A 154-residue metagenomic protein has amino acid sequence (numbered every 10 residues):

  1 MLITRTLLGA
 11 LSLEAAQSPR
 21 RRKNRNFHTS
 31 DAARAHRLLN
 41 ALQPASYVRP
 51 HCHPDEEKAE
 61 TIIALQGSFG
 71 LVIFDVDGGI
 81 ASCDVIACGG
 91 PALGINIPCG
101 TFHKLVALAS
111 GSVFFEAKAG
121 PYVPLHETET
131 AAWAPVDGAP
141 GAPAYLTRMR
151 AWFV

Functional and structural regions predicted by a protein language model:
M1-H36, S82-C88, A144-F153: A short, N-terminal "cap"/entry segment at the start of jelly-roll beta-barrel domains of the cupin/DSBH fold
R21-R22, L39-K58: Conserved short histidine dyad/triad with adjacent acidic residue
N26-S30, R49-P54, T61, L105-A107: Short histidine-centered beta-strand/loop micro-motifs that create catalytic or ligand/metal-coordination sites
P50-H51, L71-I73, I95-I97, H103-L108 (+1 more regions): Short beta-strand His + acidic residue motifs that chelate non-heme Fe in jelly-roll/DSBH and cupin folds
E57-D77: Glycine- and acidic-residue-biased ligand/ion/polar-headgroup-sensing regions
T61, D75-L105: Short acidic-glycine-tyrosine-enriched beta hairpin
G79-I80, K104-V154: Double-stranded beta-helix
